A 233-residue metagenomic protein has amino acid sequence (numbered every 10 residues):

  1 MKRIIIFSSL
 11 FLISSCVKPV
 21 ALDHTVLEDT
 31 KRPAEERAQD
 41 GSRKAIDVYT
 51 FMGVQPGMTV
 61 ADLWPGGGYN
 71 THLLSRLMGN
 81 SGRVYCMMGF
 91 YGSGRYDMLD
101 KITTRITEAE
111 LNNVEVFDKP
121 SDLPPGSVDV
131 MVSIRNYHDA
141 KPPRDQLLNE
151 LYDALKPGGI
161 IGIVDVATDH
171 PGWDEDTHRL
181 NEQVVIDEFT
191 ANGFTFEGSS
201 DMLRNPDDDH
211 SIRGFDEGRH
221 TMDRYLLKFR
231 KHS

Functional and structural regions predicted by a protein language model:
S14-S15: C-terminal motif of bacterial Sec signal peptides marking the signal peptidase cleavage site
L22-Q55, Y69: Class I SAM-dependent methyltransferase Rossmann-like catalytic core, especially the SAM/SAH-binding loop
G57-G66: Conserved class I S-adenosyl-L-methionine
S75-R76, R144-P157: A short glycine-rich, Lys/Arg-flanked "PGG" loop and its adjoining helix->strand segment in the class I
D118-M131: A short acidic, Gly/Pro-enriched loop at the edge of an enzyme's catalytic core that lines a small-molecule cofactor
D129-R144: A short SAM/SAH-binding and catalytic strip from SAM-dependent methyltransferases
G158-A167: Conserved beta-strand signature within the Rossmann-like core of class I S-adenosyl-L-methionine
N192, D208-S233: Core SAM-dependent methyltransferase catalytic element
